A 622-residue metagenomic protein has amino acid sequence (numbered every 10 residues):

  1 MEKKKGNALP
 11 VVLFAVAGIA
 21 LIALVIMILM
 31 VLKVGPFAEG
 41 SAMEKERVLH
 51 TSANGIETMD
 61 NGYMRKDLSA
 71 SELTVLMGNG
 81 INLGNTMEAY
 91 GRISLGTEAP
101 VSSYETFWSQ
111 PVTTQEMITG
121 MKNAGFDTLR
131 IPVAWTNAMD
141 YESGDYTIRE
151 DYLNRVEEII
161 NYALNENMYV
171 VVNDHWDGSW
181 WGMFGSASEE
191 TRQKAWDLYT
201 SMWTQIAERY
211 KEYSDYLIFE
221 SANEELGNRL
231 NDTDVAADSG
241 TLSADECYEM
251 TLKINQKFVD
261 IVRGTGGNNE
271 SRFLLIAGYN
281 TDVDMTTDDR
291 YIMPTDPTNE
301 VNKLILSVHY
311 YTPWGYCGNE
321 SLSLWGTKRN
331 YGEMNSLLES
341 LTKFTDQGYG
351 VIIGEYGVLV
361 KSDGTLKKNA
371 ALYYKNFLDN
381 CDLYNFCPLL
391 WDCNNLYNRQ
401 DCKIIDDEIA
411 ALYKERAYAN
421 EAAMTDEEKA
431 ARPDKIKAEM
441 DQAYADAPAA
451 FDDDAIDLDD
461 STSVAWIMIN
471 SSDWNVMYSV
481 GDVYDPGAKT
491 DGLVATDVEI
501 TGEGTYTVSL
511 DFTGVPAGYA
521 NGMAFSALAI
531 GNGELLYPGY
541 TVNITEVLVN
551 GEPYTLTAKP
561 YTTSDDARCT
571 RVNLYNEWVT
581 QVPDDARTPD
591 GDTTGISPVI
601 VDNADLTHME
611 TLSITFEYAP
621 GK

Functional and structural regions predicted by a protein language model:
M1-R47, P388: Gram-positive cell-envelope targeting signals
V34-T128: N-terminal carbohydrate-binding accessory modules
N54-E57, Q193-L322, E339-V358, L383-F386: Active-site region of glycoside hydrolase catalytic domains
Y63, W108-L129, M139, G144-W176 (+2 more regions): An active-site-proximal structural segment forming one wall of the substrate-binding cleft that immediately precedes
L83-T113, E142-I148, T191, G315-E333: Acidic/histidine-rich helix-loop elements that form or flank divalent-metal/phosphate-binding sites at the catalytic
V112-A134, L337-F344, N380, Y384-C387: Catalytic domains of carbohydrate-active enzymes, especially glycoside hydrolases
D363-T462: Aromatic-rich peripheral "rim/lid" segments of glycoside hydrolase catalytic domains that contact and position glycan
V508, F512-P538, D590-I600, M609-S613: Extracellular beta-strand ligand-recognition surfaces/modules
